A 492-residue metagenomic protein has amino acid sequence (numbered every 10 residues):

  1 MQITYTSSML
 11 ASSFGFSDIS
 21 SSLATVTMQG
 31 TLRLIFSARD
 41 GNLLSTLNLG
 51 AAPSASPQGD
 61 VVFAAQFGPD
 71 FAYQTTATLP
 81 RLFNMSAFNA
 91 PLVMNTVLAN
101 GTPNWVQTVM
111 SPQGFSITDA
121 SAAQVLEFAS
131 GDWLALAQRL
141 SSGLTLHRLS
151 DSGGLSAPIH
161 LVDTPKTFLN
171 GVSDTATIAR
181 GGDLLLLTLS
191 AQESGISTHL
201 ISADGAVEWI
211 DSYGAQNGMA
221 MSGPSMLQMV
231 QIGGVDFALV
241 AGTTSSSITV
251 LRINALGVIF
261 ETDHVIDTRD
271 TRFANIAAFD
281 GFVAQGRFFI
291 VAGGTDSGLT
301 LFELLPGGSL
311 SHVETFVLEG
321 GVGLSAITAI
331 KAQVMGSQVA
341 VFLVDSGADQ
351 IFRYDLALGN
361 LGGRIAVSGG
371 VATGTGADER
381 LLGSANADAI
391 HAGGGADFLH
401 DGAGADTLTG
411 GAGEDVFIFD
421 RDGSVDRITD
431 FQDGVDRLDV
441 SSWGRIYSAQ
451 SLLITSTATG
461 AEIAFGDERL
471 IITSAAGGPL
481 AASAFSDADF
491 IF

Functional and structural regions predicted by a protein language model:
M1-S368: Feature marking well-ordered beta-strand scaffolds used for ligand recognition
D40, L140, Q192, T244 (+9 more regions): A generic "binding-loop/recognition-motif" signal
L43, Q350-F352, D426-R427, I446-Y447 (+1 more regions): Short, surface-exposed beta-strand/loop "edge" segments at domain boundaries and coil↔beta transitions
L358-R427, E462-L470, G478-F492: Glycine- and aspartate-rich repeat motifs characteristic of hemolysin/RTX-like Ca2+-binding segments in secreted
G423, Q432-Y447, A475-G478: Acidic glycine-/aspartate-rich tracts in secreted/extracellular proteins
A449-L453, T459-A461: Acidic, glycine/polar-enriched metal-coordinating patches/loops that mediate binding to polyanionic ligands
I454-S456, T473-P479: A short, sequence-level motif marking secondary-structure junctions
